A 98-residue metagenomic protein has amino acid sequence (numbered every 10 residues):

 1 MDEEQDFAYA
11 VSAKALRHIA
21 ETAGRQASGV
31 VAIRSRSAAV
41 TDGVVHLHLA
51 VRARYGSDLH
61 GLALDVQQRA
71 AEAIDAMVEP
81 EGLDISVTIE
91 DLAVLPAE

Functional and structural regions predicted by a protein language model:
M1-R36: N-proximal, solvent-exposed amphipathic alpha-helical segments enriched in charged/polar residues
D2, V94-E98: Low-complexity, polar/amphipathic intrinsically disordered segments that mediate membrane, lipid-surface
A8, R54-D58, L62: Short acidic, glycine/proline-enriched loop segments that cap or flank alpha-helices
H18, H46-H48, H60: Histidine (H) residue identity feature
A20-A23, L59-E81: Short, non-transmembrane amphipathic alpha-helical segments
A27-R54, I89-V94: Short edge beta-strands and adjacent turn/loop segments
S37, T41, V66, P80-L83 (+1 more regions): Flexible domain-boundary/linker segments
D75-L95: A short amphipathic beta-strand at an alpha->beta junction
